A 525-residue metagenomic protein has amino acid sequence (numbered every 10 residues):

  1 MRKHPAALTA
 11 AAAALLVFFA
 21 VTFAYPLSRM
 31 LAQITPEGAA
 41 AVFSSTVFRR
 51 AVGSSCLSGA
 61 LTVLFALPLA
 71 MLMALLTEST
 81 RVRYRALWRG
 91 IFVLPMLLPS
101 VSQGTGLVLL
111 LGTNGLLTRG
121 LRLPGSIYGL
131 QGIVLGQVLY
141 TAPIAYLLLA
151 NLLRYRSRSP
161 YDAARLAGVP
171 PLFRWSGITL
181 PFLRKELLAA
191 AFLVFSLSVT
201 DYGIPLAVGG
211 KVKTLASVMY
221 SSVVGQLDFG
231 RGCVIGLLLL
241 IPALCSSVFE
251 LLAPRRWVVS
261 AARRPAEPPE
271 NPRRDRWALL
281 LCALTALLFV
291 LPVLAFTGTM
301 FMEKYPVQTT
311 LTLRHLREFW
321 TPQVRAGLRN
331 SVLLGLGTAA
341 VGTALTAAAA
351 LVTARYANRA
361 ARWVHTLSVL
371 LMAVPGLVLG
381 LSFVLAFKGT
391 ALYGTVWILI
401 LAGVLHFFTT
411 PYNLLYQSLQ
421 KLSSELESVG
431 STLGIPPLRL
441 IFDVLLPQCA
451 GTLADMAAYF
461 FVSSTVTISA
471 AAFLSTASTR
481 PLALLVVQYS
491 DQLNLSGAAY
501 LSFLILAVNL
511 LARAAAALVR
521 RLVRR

Functional and structural regions predicted by a protein language model:
M1, E37-S44, L311-W320, I441: A short amphipathic helical element positioned immediately N-terminal to and/or at the very start of a transmembrane
H4-P36, T46-R154, F182-G203, V234-E250 (+8 more regions): Membrane-water interface segments at the C-terminal ends of transmembrane alpha-helices in multi-pass inner-membrane
M30-A40, L110-R122, G209-A216, R256-R264 (+2 more regions): Peri-membrane helix termini and adjoining interfacial loops of integral membrane proteins
A41, R89, R158-L166, G177 (+10 more regions): Short amphipathic alpha-helical coupling elements at transmembrane boundaries
R154-S157, D162-L183, Y356, S428-C449: Short helix-to-coil transition segments within interhelical loops that connect adjacent transmembrane helices
Y202-Q226, V307-Q308, V466-L495: Glycine-rich helix-loop "coupling/hinge" segments at transmembrane-helix boundaries in multipass transporters
S217-P242: Helix-loop-helix hairpin linking two adjacent transmembrane segments in secondary transporters
L252-L281: Flexible interhelical linker loops that connect adjacent transmembrane helices in multi-pass membrane transporters
